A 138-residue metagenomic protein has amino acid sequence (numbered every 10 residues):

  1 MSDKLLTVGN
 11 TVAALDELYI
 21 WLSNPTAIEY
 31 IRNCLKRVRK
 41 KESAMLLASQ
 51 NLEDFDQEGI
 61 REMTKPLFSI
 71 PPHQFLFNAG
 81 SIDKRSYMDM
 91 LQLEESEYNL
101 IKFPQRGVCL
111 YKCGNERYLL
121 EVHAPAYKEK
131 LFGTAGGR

Functional and structural regions predicted by a protein language model:
M1-L100, A126: Conserved P-loop NTPase motor cores
M1-T7, N99-R138: Conserved P-loop NTPase motor module
